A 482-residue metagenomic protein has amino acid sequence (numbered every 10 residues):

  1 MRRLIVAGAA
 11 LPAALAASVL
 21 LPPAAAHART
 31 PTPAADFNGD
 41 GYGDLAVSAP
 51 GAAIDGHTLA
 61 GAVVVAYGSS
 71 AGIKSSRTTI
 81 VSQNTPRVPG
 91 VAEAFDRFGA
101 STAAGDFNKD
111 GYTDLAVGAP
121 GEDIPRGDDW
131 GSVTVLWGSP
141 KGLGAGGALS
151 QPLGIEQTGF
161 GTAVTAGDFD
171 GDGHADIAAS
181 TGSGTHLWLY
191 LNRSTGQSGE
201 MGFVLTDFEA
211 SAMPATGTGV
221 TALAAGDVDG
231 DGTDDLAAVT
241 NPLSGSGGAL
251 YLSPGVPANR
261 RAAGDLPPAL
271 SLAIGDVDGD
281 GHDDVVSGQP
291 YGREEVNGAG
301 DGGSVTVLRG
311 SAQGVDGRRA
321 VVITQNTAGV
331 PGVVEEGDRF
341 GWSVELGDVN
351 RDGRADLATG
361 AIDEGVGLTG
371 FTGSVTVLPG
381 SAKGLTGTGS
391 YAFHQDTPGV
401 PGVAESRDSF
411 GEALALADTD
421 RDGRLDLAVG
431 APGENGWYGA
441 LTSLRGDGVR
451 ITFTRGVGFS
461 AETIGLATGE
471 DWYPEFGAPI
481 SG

Functional and structural regions predicted by a protein language model:
R2-P33, Y67-R97, V135-G159, L191-T218 (+4 more regions): Blade-edge motifs of beta-propeller repeat domains
A28-G43, S48, G99-Y112, G161-F169 (+5 more regions): Beta-propeller blade termini
G39-S48, K109-P120, G171-S180, G230-V239 (+3 more regions): Acidic/hydrophobic-patterned starts of short beta strands in beta-sheet-rich repeat architectures
L45-V47, V63-A66, V81, F98 (+15 more regions): Hydrophobic strand positions within the blades of repeat-based beta-sheet folds
G51-G56, G121-R126, S183-T185, N241-G245 (+3 more regions): Short glycine/acidic-enriched loop and turn motifs that connect beta-strands
T58-A62, S75, D114, G127-V133 (+8 more regions): A detector of repeated loop/turn-to-beta-strand junctions in beta-rich toroidal repeat architectures
L59, A94-F98, A103, D129 (+11 more regions): Beta-rich catalytic cores
A94-N108, Y112-E122, G127-L136, L149-D168 (+1 more regions): Mobile, glycine-rich extracellular loop/lid and propeptide segments that shape or gate substrate/ligand access
